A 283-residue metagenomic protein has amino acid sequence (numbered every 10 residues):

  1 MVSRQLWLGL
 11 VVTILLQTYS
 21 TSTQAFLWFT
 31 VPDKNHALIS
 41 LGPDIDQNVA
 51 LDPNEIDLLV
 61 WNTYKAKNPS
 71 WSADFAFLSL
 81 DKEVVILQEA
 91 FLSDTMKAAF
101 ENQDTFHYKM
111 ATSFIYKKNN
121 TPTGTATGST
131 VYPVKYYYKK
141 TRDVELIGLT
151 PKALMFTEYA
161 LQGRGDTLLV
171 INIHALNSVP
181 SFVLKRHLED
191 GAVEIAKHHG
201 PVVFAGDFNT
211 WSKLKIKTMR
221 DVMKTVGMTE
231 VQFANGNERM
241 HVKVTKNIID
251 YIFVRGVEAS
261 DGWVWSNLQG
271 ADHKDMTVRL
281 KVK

Functional and structural regions predicted by a protein language model:
V2-V11, L16-Q103, I115-P122, K283: N-terminal, active-site-proximal structural segment of metallo-dependent hydrolase catalytic domains
Q24-D46, I195-G200, T210-K283: Metal-dependent phosphoester-hydrolase catalytic domains
W28-G42, Q88-T167, V264-N267: Structured beta-strand-rich core segments of catalytic domains in phosphoester-bond hydrolases
I56-T63, F75-A99, L169-I173, G191-I216 (+2 more regions): Active-site beta-strand/loop signature of hydrolases that rely on acidic residues for catalysis
V85-E89, K109-T112, V203-D207, E230-G236: Active-site neighborhood of phospho(di)ester-bond hydrolases with catalytic His/Asp-centered motifs
K140-I147, I173-F182: Surface-exposed cleft-lining segments at the edges of enzyme active sites
G163, T167-N177: Active-site-proximal loop/helix segment associated with metal-binding centers of metalloenzymes
F182-V193: Alpha-helical scaffold elements lining the catalytic groove of polysaccharide deacetylases
